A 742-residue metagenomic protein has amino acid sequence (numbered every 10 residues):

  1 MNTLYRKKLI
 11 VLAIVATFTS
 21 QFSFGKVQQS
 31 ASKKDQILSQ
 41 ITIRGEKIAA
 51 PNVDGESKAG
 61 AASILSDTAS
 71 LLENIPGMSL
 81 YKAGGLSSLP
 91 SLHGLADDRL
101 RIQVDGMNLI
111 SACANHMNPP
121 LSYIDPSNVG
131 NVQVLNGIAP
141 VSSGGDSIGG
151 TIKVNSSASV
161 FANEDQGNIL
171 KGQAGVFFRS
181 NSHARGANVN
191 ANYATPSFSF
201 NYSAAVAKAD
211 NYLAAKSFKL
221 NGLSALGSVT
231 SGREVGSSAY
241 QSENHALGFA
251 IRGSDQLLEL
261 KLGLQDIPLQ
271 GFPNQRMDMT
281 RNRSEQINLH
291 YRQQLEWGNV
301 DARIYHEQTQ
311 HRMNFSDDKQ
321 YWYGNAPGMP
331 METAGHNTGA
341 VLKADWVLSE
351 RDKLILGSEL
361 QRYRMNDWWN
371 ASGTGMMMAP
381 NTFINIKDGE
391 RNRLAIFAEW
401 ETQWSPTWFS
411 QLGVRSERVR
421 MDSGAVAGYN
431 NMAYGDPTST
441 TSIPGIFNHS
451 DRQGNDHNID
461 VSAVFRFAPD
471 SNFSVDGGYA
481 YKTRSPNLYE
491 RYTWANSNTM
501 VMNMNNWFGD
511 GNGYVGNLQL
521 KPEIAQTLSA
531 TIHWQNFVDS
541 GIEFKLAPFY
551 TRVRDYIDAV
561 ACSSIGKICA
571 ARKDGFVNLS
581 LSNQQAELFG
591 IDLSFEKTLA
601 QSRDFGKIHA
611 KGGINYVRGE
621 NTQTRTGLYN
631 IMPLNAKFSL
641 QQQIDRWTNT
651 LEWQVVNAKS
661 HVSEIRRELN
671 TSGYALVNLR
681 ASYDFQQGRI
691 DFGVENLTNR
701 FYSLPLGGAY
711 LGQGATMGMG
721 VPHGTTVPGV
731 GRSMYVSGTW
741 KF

Functional and structural regions predicted by a protein language model:
I37-L71, L89-S91, D97: N-terminal periplasmic "start-of-domain" segments of outer-membrane beta-barrel proteins
L109-I138: Short acidic/polar hinge/loop motifs at secondary-structure boundaries that mediate gating or recognition
S127-N131, N136, V141-F218, A239-E243: Outer-membrane beta-barrel translocator/receptor signature
L135, M277-E296, M329-N337, N385-R393 (+11 more regions): Outer-membrane beta-barrel signature, preferentially recognizing the C-terminal barrel domain of Gram-negative
S180-A209, K219-P268, M279, R283-W297 (+4 more regions): Transmembrane beta-barrel wall of Gram-negative outer-membrane proteins
A215, T483-R484, A559-A561, N657-H661 (+1 more regions): C-terminal beta-signal and adjacent terminal beta-strands/loops of Gram-negative outer-membrane beta-barrel proteins
S238-S242, D255-V300, Q308-N337, G375 (+1 more regions): Flexible loop and strand-edge segments within Gram-negative outer membrane beta-barrel domains
Q403-S410, R418-V419, F537-V538, I542-C562 (+2 more regions): Gram-negative outer-membrane beta-barrel transporters
